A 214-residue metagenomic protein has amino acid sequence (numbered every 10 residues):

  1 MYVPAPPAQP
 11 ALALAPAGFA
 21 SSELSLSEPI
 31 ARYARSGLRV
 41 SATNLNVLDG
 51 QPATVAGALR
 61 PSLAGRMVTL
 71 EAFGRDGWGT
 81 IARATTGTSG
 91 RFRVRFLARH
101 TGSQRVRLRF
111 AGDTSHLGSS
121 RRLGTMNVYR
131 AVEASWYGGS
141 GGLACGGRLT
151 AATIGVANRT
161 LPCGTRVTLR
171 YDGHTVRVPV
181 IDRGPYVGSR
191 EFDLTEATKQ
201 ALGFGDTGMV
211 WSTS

Functional and structural regions predicted by a protein language model:
Y2-P6, A13-I30, N46-V47, A56 (+2 more regions): Secreted/periplasmic proteins
R35-T43: Proline-enriched interdomain boundary motifs that mark the N-terminal boundary and often initiate the first structured
V40, L63, A84, F92-V94 (+1 more regions): N-terminal targeting segments with Sec-dependent signals, encompassing both cleavable signal peptides and non-cleavable
V55-P61: Aromatic/hydrophobic beta-strand junction motif of beta-rich domains
P61-L63, G74, Y171-G173: A generic beta-sheet turn/junction motif
A64-T80, T101-R109, H116: Short beta-strand segments and strand-loop junctions that repeat across beta-rich extracellular domains
D76-A84, V176-R177: Surface-exposed loop/edge segments in extracytoplasmic proteins
